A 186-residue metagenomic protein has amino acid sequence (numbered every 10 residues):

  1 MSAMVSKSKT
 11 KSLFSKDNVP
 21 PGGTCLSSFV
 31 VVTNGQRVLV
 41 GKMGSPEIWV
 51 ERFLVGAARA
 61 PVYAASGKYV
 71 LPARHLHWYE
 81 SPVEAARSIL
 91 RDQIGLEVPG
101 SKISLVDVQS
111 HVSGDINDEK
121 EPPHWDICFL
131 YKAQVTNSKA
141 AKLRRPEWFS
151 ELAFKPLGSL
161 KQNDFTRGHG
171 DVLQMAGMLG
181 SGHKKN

Functional and structural regions predicted by a protein language model:
S2-F29, E121: Acidic, metal-coordinating catalytic segment for phosphate/diphosphate chemistry, firing primarily on the Nudix
V31, V40, L130-K132, L152-F154: Conserved hydrophobic/aromatic beta-strand scaffold that supports enzyme active sites
N34: A cytosolic small-molecule/anion-sensing beta-strand core signal
R37-Q93, E97: Conserved Nudix-box catalytic region and its N-terminal flanking loop in Nudix hydrolases and closely related
E47, S66-G67, S138-N186: Nudix hydrolase/Nudix homology domain
E97-V108: A short coil-to-beta-strand element that immediately follows conserved catalytic motifs
D107-A141: Active-site-adjacent beta-strand/loop module that shapes the phosphate/pyrophosphate-binding cleft
